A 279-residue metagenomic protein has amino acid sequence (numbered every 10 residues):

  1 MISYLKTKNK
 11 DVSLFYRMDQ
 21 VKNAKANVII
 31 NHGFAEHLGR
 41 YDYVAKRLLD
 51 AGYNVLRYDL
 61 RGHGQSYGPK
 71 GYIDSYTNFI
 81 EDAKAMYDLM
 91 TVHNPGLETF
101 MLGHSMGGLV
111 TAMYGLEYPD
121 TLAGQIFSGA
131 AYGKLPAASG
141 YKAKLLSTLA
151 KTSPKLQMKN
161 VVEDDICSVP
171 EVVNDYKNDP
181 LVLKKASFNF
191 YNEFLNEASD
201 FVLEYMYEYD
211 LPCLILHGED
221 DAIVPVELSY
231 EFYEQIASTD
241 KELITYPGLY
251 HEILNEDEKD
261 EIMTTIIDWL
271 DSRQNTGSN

Functional and structural regions predicted by a protein language model:
M1-V21: N-terminal cap/lid segment of alpha/beta-hydrolase-fold proteins
K25, H32-E36: Active-site glycine-rich loops that stabilize anionic/oxyanionic intermediates across multiple enzyme folds
A35-L38, G64-N94: Catalytic nucleophile-loop/oxyanion-hole region of alpha/beta-hydrolase and closely related hydrolase-like folds
R40, A45-P69: Conserved alpha/beta-hydrolase
H104-S187: Alpha/beta-hydrolase-fold enzymes
Y209, I215-H217, D221: Short beta-strand/loop motif that positions the catalytic acidic residue of the alpha/beta-hydrolase fold
P225-E234: Short alpha-helix in the alpha/beta-hydrolase fold that links the catalytic acid
E242-N279: Catalytic active-site module of serine/aspartate enzymes centered on a nucleophile-bearing elbow/loop
